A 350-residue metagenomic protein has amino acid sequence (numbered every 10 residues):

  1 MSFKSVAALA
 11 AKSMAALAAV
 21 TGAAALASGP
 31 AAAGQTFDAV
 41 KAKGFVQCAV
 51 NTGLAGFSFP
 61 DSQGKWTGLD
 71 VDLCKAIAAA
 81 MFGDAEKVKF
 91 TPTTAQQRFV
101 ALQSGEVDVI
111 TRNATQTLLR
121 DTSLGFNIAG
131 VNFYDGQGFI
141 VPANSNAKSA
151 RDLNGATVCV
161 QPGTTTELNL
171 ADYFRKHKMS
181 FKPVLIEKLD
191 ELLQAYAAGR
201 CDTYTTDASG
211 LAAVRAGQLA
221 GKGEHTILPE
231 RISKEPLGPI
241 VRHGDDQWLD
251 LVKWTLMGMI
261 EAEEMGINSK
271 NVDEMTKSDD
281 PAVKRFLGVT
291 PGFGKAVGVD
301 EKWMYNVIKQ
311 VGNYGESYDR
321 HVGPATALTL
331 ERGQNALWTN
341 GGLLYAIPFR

Functional and structural regions predicted by a protein language model:
S2-L17: Bacterial N-terminal signal peptides that target proteins for export
S28-G29: N-terminal signal peptide c-region/cleavage motif recognized by signal peptidases
T36-T111, V297-V299, Q310, Y314 (+2 more regions): Extracytoplasmic small-molecule ligand-binding "clamshell" domains of the periplasmic binding protein/Venus flytrap
K41-A42, A78-E86, Q103-V107, T115 (+8 more regions): Sec-exported extracytoplasmic/periplasmic mature domains
Q47-G56, W66-M81, T115-Q116, D135-E191: Bilobed "Venus flytrap"/periplasmic-binding protein-like clamshell domains and structurally analogous long
D72-K75, A79-M81, N144-A147, R151 (+6 more regions): Extended ligand-binding regions for polar small-molecule ligands
K75, A79, G83, K87-D152 (+3 more regions): Acidic, polar ligand-binding/catalytic clefts
V88-V100, P183-A198: Short helix-initiation/N-cap motifs at beta->coil->alpha
